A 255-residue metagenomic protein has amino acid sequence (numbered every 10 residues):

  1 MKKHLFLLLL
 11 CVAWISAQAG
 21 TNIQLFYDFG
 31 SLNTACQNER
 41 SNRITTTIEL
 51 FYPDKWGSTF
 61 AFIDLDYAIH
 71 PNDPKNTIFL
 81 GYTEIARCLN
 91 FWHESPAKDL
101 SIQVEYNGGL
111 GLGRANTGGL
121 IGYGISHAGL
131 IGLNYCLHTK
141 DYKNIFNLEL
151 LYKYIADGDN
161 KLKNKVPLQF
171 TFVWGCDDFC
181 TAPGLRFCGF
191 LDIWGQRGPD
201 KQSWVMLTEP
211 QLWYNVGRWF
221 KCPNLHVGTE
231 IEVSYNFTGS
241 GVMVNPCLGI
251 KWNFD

Functional and structural regions predicted by a protein language model:
H4-A13: Sec-dependent N-terminal signal peptides
Q18-D66: Short glycine/proline- and aromatic-enriched beta-strand/turn motifs that initiate or cap beta-hairpins
Q18-G20, W56-F60, N90-S101, H138-N147 (+2 more regions): Short loop/turn motifs that connect adjacent beta-strands in outer-membrane beta-barrel proteins
Y27-S31, D54, L65-I69, V104-L112 (+5 more regions): Transmembrane beta-strands of outer-membrane beta-barrel pores
N42-T46, T77-T83, Y123-I131, L162-F170 (+2 more regions): Residues that define the transmembrane beta-barrel architecture of outer-membrane proteins
I48-Y52, T83-F91, I131-L137, L150-Y152 (+3 more regions): Residues on the lipid-exposed face of transmembrane beta-strands in outer-membrane beta-barrel proteins
F62-Y123, V205: Surface-exposed loop and membrane-interface regions of Gram-negative outer-membrane beta-barrel proteins
K153-N224, W252-F254: Outer-membrane beta-barrel transmembrane domain signature
